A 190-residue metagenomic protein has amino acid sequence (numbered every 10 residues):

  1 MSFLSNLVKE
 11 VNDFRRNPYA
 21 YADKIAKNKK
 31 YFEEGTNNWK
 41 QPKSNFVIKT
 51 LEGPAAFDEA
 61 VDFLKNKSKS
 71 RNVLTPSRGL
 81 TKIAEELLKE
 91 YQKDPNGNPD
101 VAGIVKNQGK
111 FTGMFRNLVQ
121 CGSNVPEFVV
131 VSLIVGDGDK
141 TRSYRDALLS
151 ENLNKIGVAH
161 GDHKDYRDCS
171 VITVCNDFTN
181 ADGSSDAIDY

Functional and structural regions predicted by a protein language model:
M1-P95: A short alpha-helix/helix-coil micro-patch that ends at or immediately precedes a cysteine
S77-A181: A well-ordered secondary-structure block
S184-Y190: Low-complexity, intrinsically disordered flanking regions
